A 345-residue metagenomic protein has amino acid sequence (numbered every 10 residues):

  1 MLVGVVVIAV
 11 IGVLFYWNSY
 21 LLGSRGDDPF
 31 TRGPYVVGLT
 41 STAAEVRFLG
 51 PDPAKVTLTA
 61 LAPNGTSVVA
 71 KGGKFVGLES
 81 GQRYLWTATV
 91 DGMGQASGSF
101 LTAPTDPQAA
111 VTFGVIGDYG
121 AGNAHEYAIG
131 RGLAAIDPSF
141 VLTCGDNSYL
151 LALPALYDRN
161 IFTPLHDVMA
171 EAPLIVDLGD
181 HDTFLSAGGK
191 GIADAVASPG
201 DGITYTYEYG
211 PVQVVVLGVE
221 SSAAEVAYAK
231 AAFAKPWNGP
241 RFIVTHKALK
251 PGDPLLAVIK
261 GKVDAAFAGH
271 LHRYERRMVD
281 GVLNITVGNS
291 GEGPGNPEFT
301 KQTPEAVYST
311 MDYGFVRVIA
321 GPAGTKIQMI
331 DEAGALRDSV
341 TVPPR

Functional and structural regions predicted by a protein language model:
M1-V115, G120, R131-D137, D312-R345: Acidic, histidine-bearing metal-coordination/catalytic regions of metal-dependent phosphoesterases
Y35, S67, L85-L101, P154-P240 (+2 more regions): Extended active-site neighborhood of metal-dependent phosphoesterases/phosphodiesterases
A110-T183: Conserved, compact domain cores that house catalytic/ligand-binding motifs in diverse enzymes and effector modules
V115-G120, G145-S148, D180-H181, V219-E220 (+3 more regions): Active-site metal-binding loops of divalent metal-dependent hydrolases
A124-H125, K247-G261: Short, motif-level signal for alpha-helix interfacial/capping segments enriched in acidic residues and aromatics/proline
V141, R241-I243, A266: Receiver (REC) domain switch-region micro-motif
